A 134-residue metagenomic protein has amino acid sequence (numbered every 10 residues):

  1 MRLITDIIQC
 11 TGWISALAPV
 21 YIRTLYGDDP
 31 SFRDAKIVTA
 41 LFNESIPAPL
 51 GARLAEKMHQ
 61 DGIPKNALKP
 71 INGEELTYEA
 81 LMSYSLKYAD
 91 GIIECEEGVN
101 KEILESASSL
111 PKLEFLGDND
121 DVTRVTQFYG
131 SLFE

Functional and structural regions predicted by a protein language model:
M1-E134: Catalytic cores of nucleotide-sugar-dependent glycosyltransferases that transfer UDP/GDP/TDP-activated
